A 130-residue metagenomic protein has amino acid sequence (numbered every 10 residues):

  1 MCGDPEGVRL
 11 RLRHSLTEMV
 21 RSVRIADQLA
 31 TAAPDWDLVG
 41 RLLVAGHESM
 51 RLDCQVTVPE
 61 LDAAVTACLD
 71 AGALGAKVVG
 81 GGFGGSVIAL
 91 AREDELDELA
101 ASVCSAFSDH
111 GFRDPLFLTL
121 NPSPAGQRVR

Functional and structural regions predicted by a protein language model:
M1-G75, L90-R130: C-terminal nucleotide
G84-L90: Short, small-residue alpha-helix embedded
